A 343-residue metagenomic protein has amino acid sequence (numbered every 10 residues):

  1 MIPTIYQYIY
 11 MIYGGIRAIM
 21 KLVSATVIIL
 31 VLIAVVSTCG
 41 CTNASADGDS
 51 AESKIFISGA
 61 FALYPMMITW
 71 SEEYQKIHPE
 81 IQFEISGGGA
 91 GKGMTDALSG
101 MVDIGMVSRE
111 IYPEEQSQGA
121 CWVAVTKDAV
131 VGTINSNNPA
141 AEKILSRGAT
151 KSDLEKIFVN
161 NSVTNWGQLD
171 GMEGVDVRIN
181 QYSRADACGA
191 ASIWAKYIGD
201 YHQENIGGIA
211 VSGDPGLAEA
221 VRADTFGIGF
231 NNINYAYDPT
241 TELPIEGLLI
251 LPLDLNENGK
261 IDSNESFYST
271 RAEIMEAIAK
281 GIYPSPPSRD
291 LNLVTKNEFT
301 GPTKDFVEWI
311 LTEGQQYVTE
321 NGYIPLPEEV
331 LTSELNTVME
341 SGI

Functional and structural regions predicted by a protein language model:
M1-D49: Secretory targeting signatures
C41-L98, V107-I111, Q116, C121-V123 (+1 more regions): Exported/periplasmic ABC-transporter solute-binding proteins
M101: Conserved functional loop/turn residues at catalytic and ligand-binding sites
I104: Short, structured active-site "lid" loops
K127-D128: A catalytic-pocket lid/entrance helix-loop region that shapes and gates access to the active site across common
